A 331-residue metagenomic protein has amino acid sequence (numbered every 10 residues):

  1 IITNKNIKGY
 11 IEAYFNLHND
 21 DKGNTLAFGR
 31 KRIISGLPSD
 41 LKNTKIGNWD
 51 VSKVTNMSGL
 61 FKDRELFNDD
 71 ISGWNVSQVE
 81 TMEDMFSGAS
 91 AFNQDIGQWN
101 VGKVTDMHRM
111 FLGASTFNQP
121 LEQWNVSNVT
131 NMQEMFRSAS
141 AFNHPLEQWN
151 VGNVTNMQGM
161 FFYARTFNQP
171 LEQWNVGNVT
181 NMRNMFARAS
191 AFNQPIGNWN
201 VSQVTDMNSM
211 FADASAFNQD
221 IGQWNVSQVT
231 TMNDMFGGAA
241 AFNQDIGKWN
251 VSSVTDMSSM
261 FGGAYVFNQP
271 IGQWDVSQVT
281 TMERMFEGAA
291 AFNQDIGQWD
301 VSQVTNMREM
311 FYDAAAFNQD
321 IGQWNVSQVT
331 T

Functional and structural regions predicted by a protein language model:
I1-T331: Negatively charged
